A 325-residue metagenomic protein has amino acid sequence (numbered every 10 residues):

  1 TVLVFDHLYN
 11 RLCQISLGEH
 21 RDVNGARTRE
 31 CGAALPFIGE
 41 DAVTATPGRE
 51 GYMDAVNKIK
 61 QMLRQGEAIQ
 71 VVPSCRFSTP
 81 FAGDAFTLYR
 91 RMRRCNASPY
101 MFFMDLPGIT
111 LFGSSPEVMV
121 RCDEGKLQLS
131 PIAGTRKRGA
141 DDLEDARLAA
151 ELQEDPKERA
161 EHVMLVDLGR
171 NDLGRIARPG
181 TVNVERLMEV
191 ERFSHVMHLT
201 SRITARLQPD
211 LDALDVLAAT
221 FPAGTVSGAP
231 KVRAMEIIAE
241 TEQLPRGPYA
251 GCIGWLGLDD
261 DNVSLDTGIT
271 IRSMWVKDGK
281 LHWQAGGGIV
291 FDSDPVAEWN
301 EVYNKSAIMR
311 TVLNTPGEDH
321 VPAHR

Functional and structural regions predicted by a protein language model:
T1-R325: Extended alpha-helical targeting/anchoring segments, especially N-terminal organellar/secretory targeting helices
